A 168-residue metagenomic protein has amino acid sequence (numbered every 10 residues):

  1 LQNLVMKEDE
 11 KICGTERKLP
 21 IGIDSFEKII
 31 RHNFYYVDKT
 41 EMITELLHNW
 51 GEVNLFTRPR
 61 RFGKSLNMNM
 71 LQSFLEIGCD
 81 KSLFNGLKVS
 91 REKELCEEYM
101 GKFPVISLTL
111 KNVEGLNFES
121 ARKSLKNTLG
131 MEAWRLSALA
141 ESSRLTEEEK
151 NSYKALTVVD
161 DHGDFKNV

Functional and structural regions predicted by a protein language model:
L4-G78, S82-E92: Walker A/P-loop-proximal flanking segment of P-loop NTPase domains
C13-L19, E98-V105, E141-S152: Short, compositionally biased low-complexity segments
F26, L71, L125, L129 (+2 more regions): Generic structural signal of hydrophobic/aromatic residues within well-ordered alpha-helices of folded domains
F34-Y35, N117, A121, L125 (+1 more regions): Phosphate/oxyanion-binding active-site loops and adjacent basic polyanion-contact surfaces
H48, S73-S143: P-loop NTPase motor core
V53, I106-N117, S152-V159: Short acidic, glycine/Ser/Thr-rich loop/turn "cap" segments at secondary-structure junctions
R135-V168: Mid-core helix/loop region of P-loop NTP-binding domains shared across ATPases and GTPases
